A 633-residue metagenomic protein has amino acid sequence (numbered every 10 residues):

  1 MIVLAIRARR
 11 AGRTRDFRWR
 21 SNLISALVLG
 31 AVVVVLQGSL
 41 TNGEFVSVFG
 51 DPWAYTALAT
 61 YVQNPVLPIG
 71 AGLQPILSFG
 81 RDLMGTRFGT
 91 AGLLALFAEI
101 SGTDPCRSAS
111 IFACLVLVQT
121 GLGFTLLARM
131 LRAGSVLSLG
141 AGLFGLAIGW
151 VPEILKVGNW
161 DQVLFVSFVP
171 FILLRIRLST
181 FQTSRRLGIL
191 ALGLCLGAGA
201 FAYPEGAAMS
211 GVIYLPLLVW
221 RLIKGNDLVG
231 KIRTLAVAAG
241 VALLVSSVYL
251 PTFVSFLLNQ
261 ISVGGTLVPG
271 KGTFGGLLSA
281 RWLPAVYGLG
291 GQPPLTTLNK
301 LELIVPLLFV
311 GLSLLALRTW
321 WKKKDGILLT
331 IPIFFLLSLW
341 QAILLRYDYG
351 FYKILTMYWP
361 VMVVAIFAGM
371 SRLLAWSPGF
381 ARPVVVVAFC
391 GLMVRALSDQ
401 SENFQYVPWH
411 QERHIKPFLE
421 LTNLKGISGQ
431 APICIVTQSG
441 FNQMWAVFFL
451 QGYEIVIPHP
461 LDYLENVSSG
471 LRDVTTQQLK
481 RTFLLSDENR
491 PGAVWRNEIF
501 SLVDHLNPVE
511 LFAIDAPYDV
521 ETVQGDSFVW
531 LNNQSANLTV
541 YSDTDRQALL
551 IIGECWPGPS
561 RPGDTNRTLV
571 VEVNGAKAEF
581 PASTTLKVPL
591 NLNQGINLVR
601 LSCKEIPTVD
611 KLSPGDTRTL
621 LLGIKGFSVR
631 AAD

Functional and structural regions predicted by a protein language model:
M1, C114, Q162, V166-F168 (+3 more regions): Hydrophobic/aromatic-rich transmembrane helices and adjacent perimembrane loops
S25-V34, F112-L131, S135-F181, R185-R221 (+2 more regions): Membrane-embedded helix bundles of polyisoprenyl
A31-F168: Active-site lumenal/periplasmic loops and adjacent helix-entry segments of GT-C-fold, multi-pass membrane
L36, A59, V387-Q478: Extracytoplasmic
M209-G240: Perimembrane helix-loop-helix junctions
L215, A236-L244, V364, G369-D399: Signature aromatic-anchored transmembrane alpha helix within multi-pass, membrane-resident enzymes that catalyze glycan
L217-K224, G240-L244, Y287-K324: Hydrophobic, aromatic-rich transmembrane alpha-helices and their immediate juxtamembrane boundary segments
K425-I427, A431, I435, P460-D633: C-terminal luminal/periplasmic domains and tails of membrane-associated envelope-modifying transferases
